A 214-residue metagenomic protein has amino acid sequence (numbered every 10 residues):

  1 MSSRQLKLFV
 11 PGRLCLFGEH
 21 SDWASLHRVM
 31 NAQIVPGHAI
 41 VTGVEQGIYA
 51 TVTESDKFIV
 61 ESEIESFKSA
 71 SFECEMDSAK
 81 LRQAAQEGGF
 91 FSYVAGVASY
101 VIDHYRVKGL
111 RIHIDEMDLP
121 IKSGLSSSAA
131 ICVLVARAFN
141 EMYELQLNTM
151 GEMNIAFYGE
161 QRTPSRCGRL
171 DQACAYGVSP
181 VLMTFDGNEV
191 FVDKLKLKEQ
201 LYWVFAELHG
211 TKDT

Functional and structural regions predicted by a protein language model:
M1-K7, V44-I155: Anion-binding (especially nucleotide phosphate/pyrophosphate-binding) glycine-rich loop and adjoining beta-alpha core
Q5, A39-T42, L195: Short Gly/Pro-enriched turn/cap motifs at secondary-structure boundaries
F9-V10, N31: Conserved glycine-rich beta-strand-loop-beta hairpin in the small C-terminal domain of fold type I
E19: Active-site loop/lid in soluble adenylation, ligation, and acyl-transfer enzymes
D22-L26, V35-G37, S62, E141-T214: ATP-dependent small-molecule kinase catalytic core of the GHMP/sugar-kinase superfamily and closely related
M30-I48: Short catalytic helix/loop segments, enriched in acidic residues and glycine and frequently bearing histidine
